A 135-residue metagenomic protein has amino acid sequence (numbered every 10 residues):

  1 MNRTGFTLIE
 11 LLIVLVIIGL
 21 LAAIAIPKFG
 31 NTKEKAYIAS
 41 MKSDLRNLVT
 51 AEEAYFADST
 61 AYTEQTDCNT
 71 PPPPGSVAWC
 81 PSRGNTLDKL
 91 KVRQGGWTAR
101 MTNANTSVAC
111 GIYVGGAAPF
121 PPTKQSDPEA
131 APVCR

Functional and structural regions predicted by a protein language model:
M1-F29, K33: N-terminal single-pass transmembrane signal-anchor helix
L15, K42, V49: Conserved catalytic core of two-component sensor histidine kinases
K28-L45: Aliphatic-rich helix starts adjacent to a transmembrane/signal segment
T50-R135: Periplasmic/extracellular, small/polar-rich flexible segments of pilin-like filament-forming proteins
